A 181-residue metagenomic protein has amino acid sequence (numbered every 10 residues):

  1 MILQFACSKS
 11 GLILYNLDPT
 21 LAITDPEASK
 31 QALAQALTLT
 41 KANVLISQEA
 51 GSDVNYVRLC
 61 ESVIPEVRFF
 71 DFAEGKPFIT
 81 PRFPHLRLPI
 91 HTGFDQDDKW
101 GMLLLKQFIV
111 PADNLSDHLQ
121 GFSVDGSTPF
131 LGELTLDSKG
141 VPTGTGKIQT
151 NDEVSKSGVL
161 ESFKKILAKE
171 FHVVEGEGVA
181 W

Functional and structural regions predicted by a protein language model:
M1, I23, E27-K30, D53-V54 (+1 more regions): Loop/helix-junction capping segments adjacent to catalytic residues or to phosphate/diphosphate-binding pockets
M1-E27: Conserved AMP-binding/adenylate-forming
A28-K30, T40, L105, P111: Adenosine-nucleotide cofactor-binding segment
L33-A34: Short hydrophobic/charged patches on amphipathic alpha-helices used for structural packing and interfaces
K41-I46: Proline-aspartate-enriched helix->loop->beta-strand connector
S47-W181: ANL superfamily adenylate-forming
